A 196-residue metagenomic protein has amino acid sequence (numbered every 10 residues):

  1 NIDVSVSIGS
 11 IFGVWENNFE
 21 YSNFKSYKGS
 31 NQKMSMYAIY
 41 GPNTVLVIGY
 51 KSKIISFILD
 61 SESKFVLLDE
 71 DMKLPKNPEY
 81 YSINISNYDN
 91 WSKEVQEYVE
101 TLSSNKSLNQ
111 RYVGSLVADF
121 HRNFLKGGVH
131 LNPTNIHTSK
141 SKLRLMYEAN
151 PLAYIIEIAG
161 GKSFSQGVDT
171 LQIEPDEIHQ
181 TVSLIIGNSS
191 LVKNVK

Functional and structural regions predicted by a protein language model:
I2, G9, S22-K196: An extended, acidic
I11-E20: Intrinsically disordered, low-complexity linker/loop segments enriched in Gly/Pro and charged/polar residues
